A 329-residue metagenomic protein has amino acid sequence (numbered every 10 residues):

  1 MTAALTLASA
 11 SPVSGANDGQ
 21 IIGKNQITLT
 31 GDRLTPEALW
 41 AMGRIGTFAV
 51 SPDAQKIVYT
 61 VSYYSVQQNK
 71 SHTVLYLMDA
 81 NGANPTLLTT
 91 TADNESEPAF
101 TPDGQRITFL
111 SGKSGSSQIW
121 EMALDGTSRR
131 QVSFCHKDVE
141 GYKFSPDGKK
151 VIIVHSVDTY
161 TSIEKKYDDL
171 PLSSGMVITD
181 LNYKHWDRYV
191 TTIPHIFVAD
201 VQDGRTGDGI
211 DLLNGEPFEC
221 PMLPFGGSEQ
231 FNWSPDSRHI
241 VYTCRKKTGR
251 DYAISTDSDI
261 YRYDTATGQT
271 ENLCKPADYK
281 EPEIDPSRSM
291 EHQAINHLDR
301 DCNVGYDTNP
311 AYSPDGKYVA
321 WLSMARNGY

Functional and structural regions predicted by a protein language model:
M1-A8: Bacterial N-terminal signal peptides
G15-R33, N69, P194-H195, A199-V201 (+1 more regions): Blade/loop signatures of beta-propeller domains
E37-T73: Beta-strand-rich domains and repeat architectures in extracellular enzymes and scaffolds, especially beta-propellers
P52-D53, P102-D103, P146-D147, P235-D236 (+1 more regions): Residue-level detector of Asp-centered blade-edge/turn motifs that repeat once per structural unit in beta-propeller
A54-I57, G104-T108, V151, I240 (+1 more regions): Hydrophobic beta-strand positions that form the internal "hydrophobic ladder" of WD40/Gbeta-like beta-propeller blades
V61-V74, T89-E95, L110-W120, F134-E140 (+5 more regions): A flexible loop/linker signature enriched in serine peptidases of the S9 family
D79-A83, A123-T127, V201-R205, D264-G268: Short loop/turn segments that connect beta-strands within beta-propeller blades
